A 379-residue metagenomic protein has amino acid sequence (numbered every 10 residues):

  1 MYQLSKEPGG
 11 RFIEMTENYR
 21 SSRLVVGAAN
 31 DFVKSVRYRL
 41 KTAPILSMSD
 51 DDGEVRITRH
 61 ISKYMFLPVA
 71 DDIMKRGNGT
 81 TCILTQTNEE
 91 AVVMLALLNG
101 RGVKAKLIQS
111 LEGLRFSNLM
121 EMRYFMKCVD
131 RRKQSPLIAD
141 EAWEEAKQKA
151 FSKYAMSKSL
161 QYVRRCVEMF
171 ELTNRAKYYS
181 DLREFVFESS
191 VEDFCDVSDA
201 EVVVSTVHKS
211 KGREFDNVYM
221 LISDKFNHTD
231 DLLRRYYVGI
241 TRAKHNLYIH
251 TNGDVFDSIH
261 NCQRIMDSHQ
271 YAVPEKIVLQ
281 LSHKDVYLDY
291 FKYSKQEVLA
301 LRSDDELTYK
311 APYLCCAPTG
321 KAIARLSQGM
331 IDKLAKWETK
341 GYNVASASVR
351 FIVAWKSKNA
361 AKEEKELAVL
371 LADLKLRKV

Functional and structural regions predicted by a protein language model:
M1-G53, I57-R59: Conserved RecA-like helicase ATPase core segment that couples NTP binding/hydrolysis to strand translocation
E7-F12, D52-E54, G79, E214-V218 (+1 more regions): Short glycine-/polar-rich loops that comprise or flank the Walker A/P-loop and associated switch/sensor motifs
G10-I13, R37-L40, G79-T81, K106-Q109 (+1 more regions): Short, polar/flexible loop-turn hinges at active-site or ligand-entry regions and domain interfaces
R23, L84-Y248, G253, D257-Q270: Core RecA-like ATPase module of SF1/SF2 helicases and allied nucleic-acid translocases
E54-R56, T80-C82, E201-V202: Residue-level preference for the first positions of well-ordered beta-strands
T58-G79: Conserved interdomain hinge at the start of the Helicase C-terminal
G79-C82, G320-A322: Short active-site oxyanion
D257-V379: Conserved active-site motif detector
